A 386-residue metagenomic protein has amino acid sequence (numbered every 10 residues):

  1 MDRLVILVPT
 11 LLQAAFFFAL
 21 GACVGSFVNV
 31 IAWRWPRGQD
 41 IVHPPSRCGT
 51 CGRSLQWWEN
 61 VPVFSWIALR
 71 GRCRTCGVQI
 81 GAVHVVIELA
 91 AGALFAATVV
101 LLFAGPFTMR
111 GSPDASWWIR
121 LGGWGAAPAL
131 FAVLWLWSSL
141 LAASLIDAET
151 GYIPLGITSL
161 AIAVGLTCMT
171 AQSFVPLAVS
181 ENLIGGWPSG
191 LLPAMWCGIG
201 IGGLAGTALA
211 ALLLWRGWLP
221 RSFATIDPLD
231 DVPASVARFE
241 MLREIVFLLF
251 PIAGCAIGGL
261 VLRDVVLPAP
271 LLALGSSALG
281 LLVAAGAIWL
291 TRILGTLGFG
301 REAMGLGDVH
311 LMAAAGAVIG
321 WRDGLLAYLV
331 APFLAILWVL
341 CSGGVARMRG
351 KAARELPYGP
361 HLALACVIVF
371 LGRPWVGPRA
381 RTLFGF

Functional and structural regions predicted by a protein language model:
M1-F386: A membrane-topology feature that recognizes alpha-helical transmembrane segments and their immediate juxtamembrane
